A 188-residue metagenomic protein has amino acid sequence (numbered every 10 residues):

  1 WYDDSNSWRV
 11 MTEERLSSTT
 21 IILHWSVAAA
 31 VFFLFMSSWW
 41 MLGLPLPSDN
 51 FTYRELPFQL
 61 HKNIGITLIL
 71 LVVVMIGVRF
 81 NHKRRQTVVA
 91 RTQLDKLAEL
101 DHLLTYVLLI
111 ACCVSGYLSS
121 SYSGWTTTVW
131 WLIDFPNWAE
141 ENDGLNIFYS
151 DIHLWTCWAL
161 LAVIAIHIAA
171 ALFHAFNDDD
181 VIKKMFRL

Functional and structural regions predicted by a protein language model:
Y2-L188: Membrane-embedded alpha-helical bundles that constitute the cytochrome b-like, heme-associated redox core of multi-pass
